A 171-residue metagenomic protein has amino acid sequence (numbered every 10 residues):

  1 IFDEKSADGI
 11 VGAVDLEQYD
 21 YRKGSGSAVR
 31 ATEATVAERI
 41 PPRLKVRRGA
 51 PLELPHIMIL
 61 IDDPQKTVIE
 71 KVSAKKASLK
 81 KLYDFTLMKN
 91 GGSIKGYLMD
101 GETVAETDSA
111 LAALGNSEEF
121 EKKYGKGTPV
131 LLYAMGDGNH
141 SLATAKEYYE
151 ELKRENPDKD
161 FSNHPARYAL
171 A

Functional and structural regions predicted by a protein language model:
I1-G91, E119-K123: N-terminal extension/subdomain marker
P51, M99, T103, Y133-H140: Short, contiguous, pocket-lining structural segments that sit at or immediately flank catalytic/ligand-binding sites
L52-P55, G127-L131, H164-R167: Short, well-ordered loop/turn elements at secondary-structure boundaries
M58-L60, A134-G136, L170: A structural signal for short, well-ordered beta-strand segments and their strand-loop junctions that often border
A77, K153-F161: A short alpha->loop->secondary-structure connector
M88-S109: Glycine-rich phosphate-binding "P-loop"
A113-E155: Active-site beta-strand/loop microenvironment that shapes enzyme catalytic pockets
K159-A171: Class I SAM-dependent methyltransferase SAM-binding "motif I" and its flanking Rossmann-like core
